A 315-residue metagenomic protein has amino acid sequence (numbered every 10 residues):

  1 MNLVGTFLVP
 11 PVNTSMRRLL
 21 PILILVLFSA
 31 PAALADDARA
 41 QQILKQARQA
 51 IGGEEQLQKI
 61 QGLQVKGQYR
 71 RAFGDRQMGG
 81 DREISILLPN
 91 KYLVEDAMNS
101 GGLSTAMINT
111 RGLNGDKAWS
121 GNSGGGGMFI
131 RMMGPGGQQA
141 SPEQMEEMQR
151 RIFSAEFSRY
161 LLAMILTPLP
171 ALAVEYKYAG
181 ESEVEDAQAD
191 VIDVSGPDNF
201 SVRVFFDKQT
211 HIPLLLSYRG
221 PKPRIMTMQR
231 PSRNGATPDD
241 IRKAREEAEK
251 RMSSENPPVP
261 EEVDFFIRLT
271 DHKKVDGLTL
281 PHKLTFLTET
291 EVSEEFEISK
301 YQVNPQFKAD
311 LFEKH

Functional and structural regions predicted by a protein language model:
M1-V4, V12-L19: Positively charged n-region of N-terminal signal peptides that target proteins for export
P21-A30: Bacterial N-terminal signal peptides
P31-A35: Sec/Tat signal peptide C-region and signal peptidase I cleavage site
Q42-M132, L172-G180: N-terminal mature ectodomain segment of secretory-pathway/periplasmic proteins
F73-Q77, G102, F157, D198-S201 (+1 more regions): Solvent-exposed loop/turn segments connecting transmembrane beta-strands in outer-membrane beta-barrel proteins
K117-Y160: Acidic/charged, solvent-exposed loop-and-adjacent secondary-structure segments enriched in E/D, K/R, S/T, and G/P
I152-D193, L214: Short, conserved active-site entrance elements at the starts or edges of catalytic domains
E181-H315: Gly/Pro-enriched, hydrophobic low-complexity segments that function as extracytoplasmic propeptides/linkers
